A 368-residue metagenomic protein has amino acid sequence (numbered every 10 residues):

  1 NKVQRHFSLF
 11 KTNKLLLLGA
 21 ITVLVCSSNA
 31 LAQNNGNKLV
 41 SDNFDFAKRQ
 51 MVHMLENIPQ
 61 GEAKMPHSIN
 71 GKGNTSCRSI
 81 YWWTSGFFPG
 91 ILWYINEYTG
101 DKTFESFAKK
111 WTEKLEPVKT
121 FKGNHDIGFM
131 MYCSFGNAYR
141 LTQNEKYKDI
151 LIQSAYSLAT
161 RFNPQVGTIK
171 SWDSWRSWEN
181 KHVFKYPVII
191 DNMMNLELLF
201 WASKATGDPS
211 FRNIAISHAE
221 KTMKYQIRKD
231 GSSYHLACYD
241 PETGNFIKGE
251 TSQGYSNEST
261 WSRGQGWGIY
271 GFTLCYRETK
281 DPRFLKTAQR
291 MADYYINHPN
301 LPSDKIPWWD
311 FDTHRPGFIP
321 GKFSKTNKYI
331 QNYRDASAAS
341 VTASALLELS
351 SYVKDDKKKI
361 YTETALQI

Functional and structural regions predicted by a protein language model:
N1-K38: Bacterial Sec-dependent N-terminal signal peptides
Q33-I368: Glycan-recognition and catalytic cores of secretory/periplasmic carbohydrate-active enzymes
